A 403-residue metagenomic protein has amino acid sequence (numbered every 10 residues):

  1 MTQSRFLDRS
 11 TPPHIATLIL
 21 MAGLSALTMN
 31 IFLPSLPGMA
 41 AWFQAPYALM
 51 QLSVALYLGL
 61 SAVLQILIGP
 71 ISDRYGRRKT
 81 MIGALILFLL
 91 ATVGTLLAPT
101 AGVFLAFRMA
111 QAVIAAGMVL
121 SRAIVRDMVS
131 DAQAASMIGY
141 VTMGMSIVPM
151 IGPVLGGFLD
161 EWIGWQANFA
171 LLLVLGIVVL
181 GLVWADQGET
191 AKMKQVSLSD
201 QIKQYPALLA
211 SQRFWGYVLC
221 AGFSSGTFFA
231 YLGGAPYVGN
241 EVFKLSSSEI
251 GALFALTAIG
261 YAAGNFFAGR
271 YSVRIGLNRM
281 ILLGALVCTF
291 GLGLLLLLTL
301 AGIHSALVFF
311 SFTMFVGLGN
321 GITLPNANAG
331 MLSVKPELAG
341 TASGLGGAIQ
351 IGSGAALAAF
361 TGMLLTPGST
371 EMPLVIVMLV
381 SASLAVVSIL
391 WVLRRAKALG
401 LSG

Functional and structural regions predicted by a protein language model:
T2-D8, G188-V218: Juxtamembrane intracellular "pre-TM" segments in multi-pass secondary transporters
V63-A101: Conserved MFS/SLC helix-loop-helix module at the cytosolic interface between two early adjacent transmembrane helices
L87, A91-G94, G102-A110, L307-T313: Paired small-residue
V103, G139-W184: Helix-loop-helix hairpin linking two adjacent transmembrane segments in secondary transporters
F107-G144: Cytoplasmic helix-loop-helix junction between adjacent transmembrane helices in 12-TM secondary transporters
L173-K192, S388-V392: C-terminal membrane-cytosol helix-exit motif in multi-pass small-molecule transporters
L332-G368: A late C-terminal transmembrane helix in Major Facilitator Superfamily
